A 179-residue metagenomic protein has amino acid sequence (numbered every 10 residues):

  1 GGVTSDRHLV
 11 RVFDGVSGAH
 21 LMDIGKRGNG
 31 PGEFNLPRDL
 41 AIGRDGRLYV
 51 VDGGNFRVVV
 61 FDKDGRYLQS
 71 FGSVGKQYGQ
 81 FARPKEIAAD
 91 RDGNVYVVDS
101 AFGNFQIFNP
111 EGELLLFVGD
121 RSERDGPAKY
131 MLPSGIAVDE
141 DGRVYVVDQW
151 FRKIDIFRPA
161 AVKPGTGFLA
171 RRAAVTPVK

Functional and structural regions predicted by a protein language model:
G1-K179: Eukaryotic scaffold repeat domains enriched in small/polar residues
